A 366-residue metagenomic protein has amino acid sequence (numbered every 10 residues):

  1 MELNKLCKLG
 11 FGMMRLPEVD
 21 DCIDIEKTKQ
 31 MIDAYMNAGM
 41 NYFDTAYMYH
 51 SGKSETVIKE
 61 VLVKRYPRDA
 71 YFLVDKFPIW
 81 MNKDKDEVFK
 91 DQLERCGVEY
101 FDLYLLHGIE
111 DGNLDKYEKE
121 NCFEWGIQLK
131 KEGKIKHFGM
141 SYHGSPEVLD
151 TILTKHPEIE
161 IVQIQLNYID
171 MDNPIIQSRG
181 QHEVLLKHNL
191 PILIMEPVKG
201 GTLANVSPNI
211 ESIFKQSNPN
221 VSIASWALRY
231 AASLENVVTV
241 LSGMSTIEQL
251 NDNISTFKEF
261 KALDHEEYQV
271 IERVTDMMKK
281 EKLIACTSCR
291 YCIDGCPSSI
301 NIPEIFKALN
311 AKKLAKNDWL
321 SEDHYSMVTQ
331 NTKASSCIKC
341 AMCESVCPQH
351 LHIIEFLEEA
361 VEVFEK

Functional and structural regions predicted by a protein language model:
M1-Y71, W125, K131: N-terminal binding-site loop/beta-alpha segment at the start of enzyme catalytic domains that lines or forms
E2-K5, M36-N37, K59-A70, K90-E99 (+3 more regions): Acidic (Asp/Glu)-rich catalytic clusters
M14-E26, V74-D84, G112-D115, I210-P219: Active-site mouth loops of central-metabolism enzymes
Y42-Y49, V74-D75, K136-M140, Q163 (+2 more regions): Short catalytic-loop micro-motif centered on adjacent basic/acidic residues
K53-K64, K83-G97, D115-E124, G144-P157: Distinct, well-ordered alpha-helical segments
L93-N113: Active-site groove signature of glycoside hydrolases
I109-T287, Y291-I300, E304-K307, A315 (+3 more regions): Beta/alpha (TIM)-barrel catalytic core signal, keyed to glycine-rich beta->alpha loops juxtaposed to Asp/Glu that bind
L314-M342, K366: Short Fe-S-cluster ligation motifs
